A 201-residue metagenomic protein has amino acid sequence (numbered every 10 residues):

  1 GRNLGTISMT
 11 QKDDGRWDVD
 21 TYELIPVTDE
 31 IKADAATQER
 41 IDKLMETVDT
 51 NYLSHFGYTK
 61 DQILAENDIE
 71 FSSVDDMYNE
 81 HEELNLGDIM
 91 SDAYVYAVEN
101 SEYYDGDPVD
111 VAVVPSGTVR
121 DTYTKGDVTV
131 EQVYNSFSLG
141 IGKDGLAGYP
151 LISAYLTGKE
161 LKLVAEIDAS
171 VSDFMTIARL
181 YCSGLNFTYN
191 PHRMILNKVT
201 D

Functional and structural regions predicted by a protein language model:
R2-N3, M9: Phosphate/diphosphate-binding loops
S8-D201: Solvent-exposed loop/linker segments at secondary-structure transitions that flank or connect catalytic domains
